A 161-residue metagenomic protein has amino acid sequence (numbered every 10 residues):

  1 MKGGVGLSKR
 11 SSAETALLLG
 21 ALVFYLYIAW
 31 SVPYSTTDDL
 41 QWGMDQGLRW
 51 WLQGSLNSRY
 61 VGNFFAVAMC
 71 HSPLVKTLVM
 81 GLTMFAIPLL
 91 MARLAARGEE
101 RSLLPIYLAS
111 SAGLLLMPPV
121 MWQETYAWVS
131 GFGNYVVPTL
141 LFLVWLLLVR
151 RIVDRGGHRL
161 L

Functional and structural regions predicted by a protein language model:
M1-R10: Short, Lys/Arg-rich, polar N-terminal cytosolic tail immediately upstream of the first transmembrane signal-anchor
R10-T36: Transmembrane signal-anchor helices characteristic of membrane glycosylation enzymes that use polyprenol
S12-T15, G98-A109, H158-L160: Membrane-interfacial loop-to-transmembrane alpha-helix junctions, especially the N-terminal start
P33-W50, A127-F132: Extracytoplasmic catalytic-loop and juxtamembrane helix elements of membrane-embedded, polyprenol/dolichol-linked
L52-T83: Short hydrophobic/aromatic helix or loop-helix immediately within or flanking a transmembrane segment in polytopic
G81-I106, L114, V144: Transmembrane-helix motifs of polytopic, lipid-linked glycan transferases
Y107-R150: Membrane-interface micro-motifs in multi-pass membrane enzymes
R151-L161: Short hydrophobic alpha-helices at membrane interfaces in multi-pass membrane enzymes
